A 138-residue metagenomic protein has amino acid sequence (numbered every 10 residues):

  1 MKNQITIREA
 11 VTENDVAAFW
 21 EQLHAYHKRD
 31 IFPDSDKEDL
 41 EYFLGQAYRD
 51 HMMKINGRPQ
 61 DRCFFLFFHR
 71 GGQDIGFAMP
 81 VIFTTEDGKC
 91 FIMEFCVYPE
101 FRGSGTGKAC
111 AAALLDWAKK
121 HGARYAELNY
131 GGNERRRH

Functional and structural regions predicted by a protein language model:
M1-N3: Acyl-donor-binding surface of acyltransferase catalytic domains
I5, E9-G88, M93, Y98 (+2 more regions): Acetyl-CoA-dependent GNAT
F95-G103, G131-G132: A short, internal acetyl-CoA/4′-phosphopantetheine-binding micro-motif in the GNAT/acyltransferase core
F101, G105-A113: Conserved acetyl-CoA pyrophosphate-binding loop and the N-cap/start of the following alpha-helix in GNAT-like
K108, G132-H138: Conserved active-site alpha-helix within GNAT-family acetyltransferase domains
A118-G131: Conserved GNAT acetyl-CoA-binding A-motif
